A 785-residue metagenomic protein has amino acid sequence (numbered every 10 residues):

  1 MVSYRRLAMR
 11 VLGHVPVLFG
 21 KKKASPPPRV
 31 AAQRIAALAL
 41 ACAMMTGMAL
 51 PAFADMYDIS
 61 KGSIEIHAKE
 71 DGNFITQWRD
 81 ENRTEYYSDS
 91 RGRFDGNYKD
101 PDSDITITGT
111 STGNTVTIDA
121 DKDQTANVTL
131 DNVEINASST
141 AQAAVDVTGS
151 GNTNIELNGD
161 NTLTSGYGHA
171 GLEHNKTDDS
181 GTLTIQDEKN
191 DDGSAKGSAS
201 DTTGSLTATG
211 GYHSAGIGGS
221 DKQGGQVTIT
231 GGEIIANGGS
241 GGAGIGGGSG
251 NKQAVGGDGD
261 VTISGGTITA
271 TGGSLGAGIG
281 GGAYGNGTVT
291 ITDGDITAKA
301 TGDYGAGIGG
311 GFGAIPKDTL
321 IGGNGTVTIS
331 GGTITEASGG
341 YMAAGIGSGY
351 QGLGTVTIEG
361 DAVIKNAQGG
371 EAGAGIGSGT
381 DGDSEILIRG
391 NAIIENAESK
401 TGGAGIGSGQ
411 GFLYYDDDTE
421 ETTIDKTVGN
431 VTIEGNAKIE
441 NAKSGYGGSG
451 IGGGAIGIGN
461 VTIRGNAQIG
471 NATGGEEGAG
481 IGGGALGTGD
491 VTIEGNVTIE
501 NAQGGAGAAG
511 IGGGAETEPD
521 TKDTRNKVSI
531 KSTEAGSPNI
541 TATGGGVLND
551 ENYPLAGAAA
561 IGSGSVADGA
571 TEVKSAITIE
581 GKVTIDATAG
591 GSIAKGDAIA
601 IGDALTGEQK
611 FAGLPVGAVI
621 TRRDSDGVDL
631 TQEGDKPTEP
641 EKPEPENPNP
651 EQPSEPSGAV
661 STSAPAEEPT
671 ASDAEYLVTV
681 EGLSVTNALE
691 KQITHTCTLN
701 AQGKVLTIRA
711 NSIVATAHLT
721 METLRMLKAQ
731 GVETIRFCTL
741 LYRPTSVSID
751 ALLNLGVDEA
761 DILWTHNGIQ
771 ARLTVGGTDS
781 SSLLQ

Functional and structural regions predicted by a protein language model:
M1-R29: N-terminal secretory signal peptides that target proteins for export/translocation
V2, L38, M45, L50-P645 (+1 more regions): A composition-driven surface/loop motif
Y4-H14, S165, G204-T207, S657: Short, low-complexity N-terminal tether/leader segments at secretion or assembly junctions of large, surface-exposed
R5-R6, R34-A41: Sec-dependent signal peptide recognition, specifically the positively charged N-region followed immediately by
K21-K22, P26-A32, M45-A54: C-terminal segment of classical bacterial N-terminal signal peptides
T106-T108, D119, T125-D131, N136-S138 (+4 more regions): Long, contiguous ectodomains of secretory-pathway proteins
R623-S684: Ser/Thr/Gly/Pro-rich low-complexity, disordered linker/stalk segments of secreted and cell-surface proteins
